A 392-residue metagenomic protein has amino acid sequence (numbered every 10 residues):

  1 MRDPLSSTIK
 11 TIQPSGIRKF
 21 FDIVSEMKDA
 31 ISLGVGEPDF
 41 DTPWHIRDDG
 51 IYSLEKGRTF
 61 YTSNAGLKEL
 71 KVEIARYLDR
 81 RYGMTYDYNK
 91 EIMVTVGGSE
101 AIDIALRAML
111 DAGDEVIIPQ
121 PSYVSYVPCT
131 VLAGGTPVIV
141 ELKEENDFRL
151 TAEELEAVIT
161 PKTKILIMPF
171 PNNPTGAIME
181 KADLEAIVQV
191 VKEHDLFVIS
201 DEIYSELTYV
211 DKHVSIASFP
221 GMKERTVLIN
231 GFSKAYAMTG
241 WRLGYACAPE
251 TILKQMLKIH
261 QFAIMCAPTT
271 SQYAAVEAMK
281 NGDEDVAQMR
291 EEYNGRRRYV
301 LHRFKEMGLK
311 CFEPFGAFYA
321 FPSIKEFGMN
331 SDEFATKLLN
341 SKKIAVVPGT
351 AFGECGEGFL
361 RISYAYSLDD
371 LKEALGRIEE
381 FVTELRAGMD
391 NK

Functional and structural regions predicted by a protein language model:
R2-L5, K10-Q13, I23-M27, I31 (+2 more regions): PLP-dependent class I/II
I51, E55, F60-N64: Phosphate/diphosphate ligand-binding glycine-rich loop within oxidoreductases
Y61-V96: Conserved N-terminal alpha-helix of the aminotransferase class I/II PLP-enzyme fold
